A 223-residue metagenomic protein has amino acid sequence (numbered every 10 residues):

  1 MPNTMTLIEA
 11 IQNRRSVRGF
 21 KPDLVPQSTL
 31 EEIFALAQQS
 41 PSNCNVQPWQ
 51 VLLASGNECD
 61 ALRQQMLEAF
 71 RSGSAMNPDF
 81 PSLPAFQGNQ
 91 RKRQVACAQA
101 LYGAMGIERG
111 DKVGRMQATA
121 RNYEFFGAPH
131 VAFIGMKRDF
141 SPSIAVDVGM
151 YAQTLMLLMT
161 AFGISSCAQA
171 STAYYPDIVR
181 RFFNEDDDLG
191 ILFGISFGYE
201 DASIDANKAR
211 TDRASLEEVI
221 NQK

Functional and structural regions predicted by a protein language model:
M1-K223: Acidic, surface-exposed loops and disordered segments
